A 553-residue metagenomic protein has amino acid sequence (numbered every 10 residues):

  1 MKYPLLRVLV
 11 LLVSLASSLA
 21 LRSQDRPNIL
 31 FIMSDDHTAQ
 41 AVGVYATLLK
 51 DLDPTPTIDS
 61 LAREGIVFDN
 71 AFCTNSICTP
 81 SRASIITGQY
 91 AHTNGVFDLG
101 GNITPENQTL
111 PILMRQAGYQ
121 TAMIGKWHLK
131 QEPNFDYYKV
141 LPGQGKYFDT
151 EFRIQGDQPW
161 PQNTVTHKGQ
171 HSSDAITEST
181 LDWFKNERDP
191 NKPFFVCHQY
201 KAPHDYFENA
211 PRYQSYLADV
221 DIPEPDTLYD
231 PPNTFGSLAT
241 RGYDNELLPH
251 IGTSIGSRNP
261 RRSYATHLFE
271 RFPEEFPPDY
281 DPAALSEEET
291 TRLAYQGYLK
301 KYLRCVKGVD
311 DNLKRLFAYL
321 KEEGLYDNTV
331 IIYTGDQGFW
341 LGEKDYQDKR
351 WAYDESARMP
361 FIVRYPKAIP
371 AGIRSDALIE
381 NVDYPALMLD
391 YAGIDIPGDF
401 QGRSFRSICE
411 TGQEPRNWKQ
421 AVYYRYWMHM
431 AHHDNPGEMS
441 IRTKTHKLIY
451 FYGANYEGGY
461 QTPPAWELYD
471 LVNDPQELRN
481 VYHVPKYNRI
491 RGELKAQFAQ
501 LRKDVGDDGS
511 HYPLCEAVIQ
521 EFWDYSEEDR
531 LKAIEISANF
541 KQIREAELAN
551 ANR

Functional and structural regions predicted by a protein language model:
K2, L6, L19-W466, P475-A496 (+1 more regions): Formylglycine-dependent sulfatase
L5-V13: Sec-dependent signal peptide hydrophobic core
V472: Residues forming the ATP-binding cleft of Hanks-type serine/threonine protein kinase domains
P485-E521: A contiguous, mid-protein "functional segment" used to position or interact with cofactors/ions or partner subunits
